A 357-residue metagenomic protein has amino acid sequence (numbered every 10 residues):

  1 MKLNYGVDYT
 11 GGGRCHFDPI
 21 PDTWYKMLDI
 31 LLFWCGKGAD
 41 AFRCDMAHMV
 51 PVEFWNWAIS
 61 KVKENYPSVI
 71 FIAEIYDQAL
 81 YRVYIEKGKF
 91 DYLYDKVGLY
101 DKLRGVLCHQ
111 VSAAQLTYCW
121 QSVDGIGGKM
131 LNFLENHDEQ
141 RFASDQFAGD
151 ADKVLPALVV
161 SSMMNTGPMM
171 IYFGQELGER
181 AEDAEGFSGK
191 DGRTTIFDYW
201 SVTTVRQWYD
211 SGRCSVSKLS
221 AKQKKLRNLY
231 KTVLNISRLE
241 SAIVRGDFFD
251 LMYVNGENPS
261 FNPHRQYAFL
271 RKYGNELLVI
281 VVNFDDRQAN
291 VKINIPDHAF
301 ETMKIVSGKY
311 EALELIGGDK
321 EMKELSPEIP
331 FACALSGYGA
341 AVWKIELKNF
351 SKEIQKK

Functional and structural regions predicted by a protein language model:
M1-R43, A47-M49, E53, S60-P168 (+5 more regions): Alpha-amylase-like alpha-glycosidases and glucanotransferases acting on alpha-linked glucans and related
A41, Q266-A268, E276-L278, P330 (+1 more regions): Intrinsic-disorder/low-complexity, polar/charged segments enriched in Ser/Thr/Lys/Arg/Asp/Glu/Gln
M46-V50, I75-D77, E135-D138, W200 (+5 more regions): Short, flexible loop/turn elements at secondary-structure junctions
I70-Y76, D101, K304-I316: A generic structural motif
Q78-L80, Q288, E321: Flexible, glycine-rich phosphate/dinucleotide-binding loops and adjacent beta-alpha linkers at cofactor/substrate
Q115, D124-M130, E135-N136, R141-Y310 (+1 more regions): Loop/helix patches that line or flank the sugar-binding groove of alpha-linked glycan CAZymes
K309-P330: Solvent-exposed beta-strand/loop surfaces of large extracellular or lumenal domains
K323-K357: C-terminal beta-strand-rich structural cap/linker in extracellular carbohydrate-active enzymes
